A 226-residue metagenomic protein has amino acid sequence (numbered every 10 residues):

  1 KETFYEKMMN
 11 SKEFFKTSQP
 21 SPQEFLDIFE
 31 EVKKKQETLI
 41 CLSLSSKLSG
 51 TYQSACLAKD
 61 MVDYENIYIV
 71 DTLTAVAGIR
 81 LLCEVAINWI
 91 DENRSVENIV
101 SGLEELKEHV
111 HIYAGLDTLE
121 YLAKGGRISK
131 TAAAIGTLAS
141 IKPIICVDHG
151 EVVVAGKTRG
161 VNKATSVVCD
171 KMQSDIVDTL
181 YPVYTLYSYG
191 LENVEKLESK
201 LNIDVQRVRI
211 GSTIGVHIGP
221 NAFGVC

Functional and structural regions predicted by a protein language model:
K1-S21: N-terminal glycine-rich anion-binding loop in soluble enzyme alpha/beta folds
E2-Y5, K33-K34, C56-M61: A short glycine/small-residue-enriched secondary-structure motif
S11, K47, T51-Y68, T74-V225: Mixed-charge interfacial surface used for oligomerization/domain docking and macromolecular partner engagement
K16, C41, I69, Y184-T185: Short catalytic-loop micro-motif centered on adjacent basic/acidic residues
P20-Q23, A77: Residues at secondary-structure transition points
E24-A55: N-terminal glycine-rich phosphate/adenylate-binding segment common to multiple enzyme folds
